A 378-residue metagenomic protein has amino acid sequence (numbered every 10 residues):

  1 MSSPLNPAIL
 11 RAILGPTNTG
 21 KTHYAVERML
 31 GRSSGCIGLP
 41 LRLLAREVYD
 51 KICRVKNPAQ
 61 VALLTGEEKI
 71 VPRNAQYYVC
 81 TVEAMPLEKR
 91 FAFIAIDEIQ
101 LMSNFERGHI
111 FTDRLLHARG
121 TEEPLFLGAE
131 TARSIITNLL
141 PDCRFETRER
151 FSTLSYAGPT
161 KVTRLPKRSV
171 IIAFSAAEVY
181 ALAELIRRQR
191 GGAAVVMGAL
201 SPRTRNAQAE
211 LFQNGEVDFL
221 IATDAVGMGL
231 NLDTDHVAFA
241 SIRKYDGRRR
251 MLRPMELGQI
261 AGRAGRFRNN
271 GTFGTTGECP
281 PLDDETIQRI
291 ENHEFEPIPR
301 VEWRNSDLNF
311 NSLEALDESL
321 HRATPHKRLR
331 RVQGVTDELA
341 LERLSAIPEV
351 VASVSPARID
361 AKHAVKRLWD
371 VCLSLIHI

Functional and structural regions predicted by a protein language model:
R11, R133-I136, P141-A183: Conserved interdomain linker/interface between the two RecA-like ATPase lobes of SF2 helicase motors
S34-A45, L125, L165-I186, A193: Conserved strand-helix element at the start of the C-terminal RecA-like helicase core
R54-E88: Inter-Walker segment of RecA-like/P-loop motor cores
I94-A95, L230-I242, G274: A short beta-strand element within the Helicase C-terminal
S103-S152: Post-DEXD/H (motif II) to motif III coupling segment of the RecA-like Helicase ATP-binding lobe
S201-A222: Conserved helicase ATPase core of P-loop NTP-dependent helicases/translocases
R243, L252-R289: Conserved segment of the helicase C-terminal RecA-like domain
I376-I378: Conserved small/polar residues in nucleotide/adenosyl-binding loops
